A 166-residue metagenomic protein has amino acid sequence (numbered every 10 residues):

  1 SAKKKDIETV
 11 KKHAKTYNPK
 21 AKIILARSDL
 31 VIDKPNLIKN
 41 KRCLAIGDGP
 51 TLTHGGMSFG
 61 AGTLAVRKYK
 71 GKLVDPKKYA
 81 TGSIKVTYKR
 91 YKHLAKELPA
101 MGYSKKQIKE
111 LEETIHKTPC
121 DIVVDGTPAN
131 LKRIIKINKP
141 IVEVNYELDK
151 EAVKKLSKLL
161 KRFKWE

Functional and structural regions predicted by a protein language model:
S1-R27: Conserved C-terminal guanine-recognition region of P-loop GTPase G domains, centered on the G4
N18-E166: P-loop NTP-binding site
